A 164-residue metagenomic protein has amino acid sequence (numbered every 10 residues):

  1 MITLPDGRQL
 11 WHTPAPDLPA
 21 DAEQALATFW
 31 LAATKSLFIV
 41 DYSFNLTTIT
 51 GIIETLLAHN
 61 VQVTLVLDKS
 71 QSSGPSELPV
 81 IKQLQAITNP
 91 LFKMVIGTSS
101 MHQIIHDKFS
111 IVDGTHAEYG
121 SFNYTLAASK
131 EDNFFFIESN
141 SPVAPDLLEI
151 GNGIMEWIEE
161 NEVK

Functional and structural regions predicted by a protein language model:
M1-A32, T47, A58-V163: HKD-type phospholipase D/PLD-like phosphodiesterase module
V40-S43, K69: Structural motif
I53-E54: A structural signal for leucine-rich repeat
